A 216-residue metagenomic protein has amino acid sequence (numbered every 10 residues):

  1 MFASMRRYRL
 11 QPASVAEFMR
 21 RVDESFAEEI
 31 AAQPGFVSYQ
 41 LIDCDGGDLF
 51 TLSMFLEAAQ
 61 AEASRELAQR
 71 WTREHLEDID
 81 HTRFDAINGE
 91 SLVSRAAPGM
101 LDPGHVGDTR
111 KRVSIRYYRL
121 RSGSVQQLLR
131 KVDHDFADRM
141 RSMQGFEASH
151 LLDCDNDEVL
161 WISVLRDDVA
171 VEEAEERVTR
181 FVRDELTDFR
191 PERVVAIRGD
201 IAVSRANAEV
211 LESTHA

Functional and structural regions predicted by a protein language model:
M1-F50, L56-L160, V164-A216: Short S/T/G/P-rich N-terminal loop/turn motif that feeds into the first structured element of a domain
